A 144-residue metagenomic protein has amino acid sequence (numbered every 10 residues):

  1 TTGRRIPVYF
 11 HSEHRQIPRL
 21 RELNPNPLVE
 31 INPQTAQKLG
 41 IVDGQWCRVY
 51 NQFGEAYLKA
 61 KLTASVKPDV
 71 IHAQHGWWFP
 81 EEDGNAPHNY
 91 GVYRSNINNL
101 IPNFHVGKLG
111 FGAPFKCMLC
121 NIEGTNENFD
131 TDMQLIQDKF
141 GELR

Functional and structural regions predicted by a protein language model:
T1-Q16: Long, low-complexity segments enriched in small/aliphatic residues
R15-R144: Long, contiguous, secondary-structure-rich segments that constitute the structural scaffold of globular domains
